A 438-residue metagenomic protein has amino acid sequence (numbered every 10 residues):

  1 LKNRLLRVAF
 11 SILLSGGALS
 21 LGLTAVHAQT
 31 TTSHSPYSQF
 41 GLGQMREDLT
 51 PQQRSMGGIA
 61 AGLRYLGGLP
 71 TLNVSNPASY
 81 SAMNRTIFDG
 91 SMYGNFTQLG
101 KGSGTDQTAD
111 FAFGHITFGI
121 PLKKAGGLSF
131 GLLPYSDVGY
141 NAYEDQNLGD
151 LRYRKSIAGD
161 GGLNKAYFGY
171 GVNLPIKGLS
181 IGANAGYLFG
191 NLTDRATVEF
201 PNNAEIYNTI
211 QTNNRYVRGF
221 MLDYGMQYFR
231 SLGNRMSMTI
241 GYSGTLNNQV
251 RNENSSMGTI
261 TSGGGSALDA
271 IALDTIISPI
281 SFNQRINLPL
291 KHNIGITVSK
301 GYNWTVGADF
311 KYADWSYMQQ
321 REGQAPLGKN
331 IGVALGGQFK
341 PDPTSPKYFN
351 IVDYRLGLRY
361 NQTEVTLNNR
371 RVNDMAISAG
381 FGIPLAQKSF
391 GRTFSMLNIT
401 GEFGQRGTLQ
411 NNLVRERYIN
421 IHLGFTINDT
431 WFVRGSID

Functional and structural regions predicted by a protein language model:
L1-F40, F432-D438: Cleavable N-terminal export/targeting peptides
Q29-D438: Subset of outer-membrane beta-barrel
